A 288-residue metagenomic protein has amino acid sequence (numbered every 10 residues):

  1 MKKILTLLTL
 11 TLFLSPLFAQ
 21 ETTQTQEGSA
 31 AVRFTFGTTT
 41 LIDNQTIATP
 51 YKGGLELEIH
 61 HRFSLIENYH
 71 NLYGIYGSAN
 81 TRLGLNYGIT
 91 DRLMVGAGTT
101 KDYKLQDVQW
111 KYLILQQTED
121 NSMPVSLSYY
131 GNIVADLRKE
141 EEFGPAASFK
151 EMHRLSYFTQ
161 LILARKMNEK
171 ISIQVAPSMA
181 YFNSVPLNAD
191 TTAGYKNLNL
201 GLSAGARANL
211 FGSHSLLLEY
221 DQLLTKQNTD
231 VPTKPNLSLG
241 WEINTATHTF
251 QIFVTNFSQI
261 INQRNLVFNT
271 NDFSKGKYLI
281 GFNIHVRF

Functional and structural regions predicted by a protein language model:
M1, G205, N209-D221, V231 (+2 more regions): A compositional/structural signature marking long, glycine- and acidic/polar-rich segments with frequent tryptophans
M1-R33: Cleavable N-terminal export/targeting peptides
T9, K226-N228: Active-site-proximal flexible loops/turns
A19, P50-K52, G84, L200-F211: Short low-complexity stretches enriched in small and charged residues
Q20-S148, L155-T159, R165-M167, I171 (+4 more regions): Transmembrane beta-barrel domains of Gram-negative outer membranes and organellar outer membranes
H70-L72, D190-A193, N228-P232: Short, solvent-exposed loop/turn segments at secondary-structure boundaries
S148-L223: Detector for outer-membrane/organellar transmembrane beta-barrel domains, recognizing the amphipathic beta-strand
L198-G201, T233-L237: Charged helix-capping and loop-helix junction motifs
